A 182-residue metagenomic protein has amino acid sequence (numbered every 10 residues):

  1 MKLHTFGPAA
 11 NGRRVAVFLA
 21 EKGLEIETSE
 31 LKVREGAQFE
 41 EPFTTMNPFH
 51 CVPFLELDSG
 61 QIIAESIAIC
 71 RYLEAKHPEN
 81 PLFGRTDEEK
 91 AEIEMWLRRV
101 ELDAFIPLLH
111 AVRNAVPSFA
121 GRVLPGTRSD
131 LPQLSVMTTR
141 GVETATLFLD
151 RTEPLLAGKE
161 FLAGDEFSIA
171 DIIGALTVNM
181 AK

Functional and structural regions predicted by a protein language model:
M1-S135: GST-like domain detector, emphasizing the conserved glutathione-binding G-site in the N-terminal thioredoxin-like
L102-K182: GST-like fold's C-terminal all-alpha helical module
